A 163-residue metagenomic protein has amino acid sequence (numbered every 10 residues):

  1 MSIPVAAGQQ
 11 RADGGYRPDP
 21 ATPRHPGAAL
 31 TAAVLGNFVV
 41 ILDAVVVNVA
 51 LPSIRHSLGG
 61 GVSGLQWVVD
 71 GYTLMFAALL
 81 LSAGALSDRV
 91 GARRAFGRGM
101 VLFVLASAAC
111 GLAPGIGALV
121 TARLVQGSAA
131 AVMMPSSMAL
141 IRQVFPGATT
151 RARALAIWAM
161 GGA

Functional and structural regions predicted by a protein language model:
S2-A163: Transmembrane-helix bundle of Major Facilitator Superfamily
